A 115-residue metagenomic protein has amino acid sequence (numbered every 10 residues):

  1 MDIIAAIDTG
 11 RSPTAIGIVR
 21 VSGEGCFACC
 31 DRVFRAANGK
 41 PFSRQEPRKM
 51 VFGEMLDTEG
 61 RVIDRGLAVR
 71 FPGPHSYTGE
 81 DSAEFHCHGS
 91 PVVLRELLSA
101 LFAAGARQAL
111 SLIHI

Functional and structural regions predicted by a protein language model:
M1-L112: A glycine-rich (often HGG/GG-containing) alpha/beta subdomain
